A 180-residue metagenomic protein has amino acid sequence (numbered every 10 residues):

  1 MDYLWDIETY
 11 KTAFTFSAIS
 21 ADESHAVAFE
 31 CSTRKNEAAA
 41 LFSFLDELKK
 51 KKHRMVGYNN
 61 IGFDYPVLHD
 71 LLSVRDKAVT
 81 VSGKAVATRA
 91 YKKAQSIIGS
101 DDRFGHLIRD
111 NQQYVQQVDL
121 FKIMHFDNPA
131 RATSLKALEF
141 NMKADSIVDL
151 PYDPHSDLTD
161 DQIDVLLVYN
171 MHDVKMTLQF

Functional and structural regions predicted by a protein language model:
M1-T9, V118-D119: Two-metal-ion RNase H-like nuclease active-site motif
D2, F63, H172: Short, well-structured alpha-helical interface segments that form or flank functional binding sites
K11-F16: Short N-terminal binding/cap micro-motifs at the start of the first secondary-structure element
S17-A21: A generic structural motif
A26-A137: Conserved DEDDh/DEDDy metal-dependent 3′-5′ exonuclease domain
V56, F121-F180: Acidic, Mg2+-coordinating catalytic module of metal-dependent nucleases/exonucleases that use a two-metal-ion mechanism
